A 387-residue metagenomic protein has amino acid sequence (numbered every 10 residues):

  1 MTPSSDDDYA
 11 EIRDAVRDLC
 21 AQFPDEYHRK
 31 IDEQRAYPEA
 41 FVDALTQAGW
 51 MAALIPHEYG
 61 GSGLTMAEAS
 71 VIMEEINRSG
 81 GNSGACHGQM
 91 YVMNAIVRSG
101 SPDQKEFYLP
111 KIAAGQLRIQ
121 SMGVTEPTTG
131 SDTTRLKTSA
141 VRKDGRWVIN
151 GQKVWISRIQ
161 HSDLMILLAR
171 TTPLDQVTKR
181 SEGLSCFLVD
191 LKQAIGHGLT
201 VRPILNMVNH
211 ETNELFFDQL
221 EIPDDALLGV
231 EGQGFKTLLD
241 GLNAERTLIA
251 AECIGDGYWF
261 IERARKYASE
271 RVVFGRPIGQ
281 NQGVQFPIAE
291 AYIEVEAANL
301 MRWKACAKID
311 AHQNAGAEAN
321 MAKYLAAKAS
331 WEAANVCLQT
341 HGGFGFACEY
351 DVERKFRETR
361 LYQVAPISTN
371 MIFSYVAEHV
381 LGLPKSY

Functional and structural regions predicted by a protein language model:
M1-R78, S83-G84, Y91, S99-Q104 (+5 more regions): Alpha-helical interface subdomain recognition
G61-L64, S131, A226-E231: Cytochrome P450 core scaffold surrounding the K-helix E-X-X-R motif and the conserved "meander" helix-loop region
S99-S101, K143-G145, R170-D175, L191-A194 (+1 more regions): Short loop segments at secondary-structure junctions
G115-V124, L168: A short, Trp-centered hydrophobic/proline-enriched beta-strand micro-motif
T128-S131, W155-R158, V177-T178, I204-E211: Short Gly/Pro-enriched turn/cap motifs at secondary-structure boundaries
R135, Q193-E221: Flexible, small-/acidic-enriched active-site or ligand-binding loops
K137-S139: Short, surface-exposed charged micro-motifs
R146, N150-G198: A short core secondary-structure module
